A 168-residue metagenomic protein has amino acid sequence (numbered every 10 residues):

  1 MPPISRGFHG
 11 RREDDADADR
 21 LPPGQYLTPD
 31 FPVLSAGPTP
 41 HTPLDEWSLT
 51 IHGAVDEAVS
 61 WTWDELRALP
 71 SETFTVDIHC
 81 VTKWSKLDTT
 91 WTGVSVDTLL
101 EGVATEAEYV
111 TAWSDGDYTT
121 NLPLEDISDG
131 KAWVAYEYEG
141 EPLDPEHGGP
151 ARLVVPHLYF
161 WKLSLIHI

Functional and structural regions predicted by a protein language model:
P2-H167: Structured, non-membrane catalytic/scaffold regions adjacent to prosthetic-group chemistry
